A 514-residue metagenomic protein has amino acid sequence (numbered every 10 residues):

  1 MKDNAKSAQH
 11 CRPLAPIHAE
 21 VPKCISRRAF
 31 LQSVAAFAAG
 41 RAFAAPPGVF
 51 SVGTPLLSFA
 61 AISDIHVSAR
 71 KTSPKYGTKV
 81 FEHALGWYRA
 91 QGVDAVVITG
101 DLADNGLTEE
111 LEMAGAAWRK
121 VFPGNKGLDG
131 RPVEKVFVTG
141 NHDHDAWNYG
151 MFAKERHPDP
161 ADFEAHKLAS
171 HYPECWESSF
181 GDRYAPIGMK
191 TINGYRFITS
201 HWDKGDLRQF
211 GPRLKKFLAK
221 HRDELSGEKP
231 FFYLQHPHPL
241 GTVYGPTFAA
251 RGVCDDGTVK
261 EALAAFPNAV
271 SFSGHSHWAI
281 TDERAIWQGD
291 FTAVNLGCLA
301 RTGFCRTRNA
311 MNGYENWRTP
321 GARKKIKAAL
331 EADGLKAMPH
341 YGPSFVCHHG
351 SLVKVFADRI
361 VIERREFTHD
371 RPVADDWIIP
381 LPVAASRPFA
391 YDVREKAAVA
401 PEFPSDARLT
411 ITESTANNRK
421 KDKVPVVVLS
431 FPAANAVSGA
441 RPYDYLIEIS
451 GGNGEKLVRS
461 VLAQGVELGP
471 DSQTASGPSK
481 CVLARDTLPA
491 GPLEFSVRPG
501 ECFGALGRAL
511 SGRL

Functional and structural regions predicted by a protein language model:
M1-I25, A36: N-terminal secretory signal peptides
P46-E112, A249: N-terminal active-site segment of His-dependent metallophosphoesterases
G53, R318-G451, E455-R459: A short C-terminal boundary segment appended to hydrolase-like catalytic domains
I62-S63, V96-D101, E134-N141, Y233-H236 (+2 more regions): Active-site neighborhood of phospho(di)ester-bond hydrolases with catalytic His/Asp-centered motifs
L107-K220, E224-S226, A250, C254 (+5 more regions): Extended active-site neighborhood of metal-dependent phosphoesterases/phosphodiesterases
D444-L488: Recognizes extended acidic, P/S/T-rich segments that occur within or adjacent to Ig-like beta-sandwich modules
T487-G504: Beta-strand-rich modules
G504-L514: Extracellular fibronectin type III
